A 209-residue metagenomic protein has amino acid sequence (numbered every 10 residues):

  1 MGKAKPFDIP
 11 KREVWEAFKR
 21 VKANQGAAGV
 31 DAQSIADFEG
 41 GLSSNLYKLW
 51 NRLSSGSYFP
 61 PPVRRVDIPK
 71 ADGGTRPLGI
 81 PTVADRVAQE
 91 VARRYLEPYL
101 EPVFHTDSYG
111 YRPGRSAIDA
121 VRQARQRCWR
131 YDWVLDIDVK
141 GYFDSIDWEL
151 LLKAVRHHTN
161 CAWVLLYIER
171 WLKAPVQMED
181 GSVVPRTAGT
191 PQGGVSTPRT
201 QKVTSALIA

Functional and structural regions predicted by a protein language model:
M1-S43: Non-catalytic, polymerase-adjacent accessory regions of viral genome-replication enzymes
P10-G26, V63-R65, R94-Y99, W129 (+1 more regions): Short, compositionally biased low-complexity segments
G41-S44, K48-N51: Intein modules and their embedded homing endonuclease domains
R52-D67, A71, V103-A209: Conserved polymerase palm-domain catalytic core
P77-T82: Conserved phosphate-binding loops in nucleotide/dinucleotide-binding enzymes
V83, R94, I137-V139: Residues immediately flanking
A84, A88, R125: Duplex nucleic acid-engaging cores and interfaces of nucleic-acid transaction enzymes
Q89-D107: Electropositive, glycine- and tryptophan-enriched low-complexity nucleic-acid-binding patches
